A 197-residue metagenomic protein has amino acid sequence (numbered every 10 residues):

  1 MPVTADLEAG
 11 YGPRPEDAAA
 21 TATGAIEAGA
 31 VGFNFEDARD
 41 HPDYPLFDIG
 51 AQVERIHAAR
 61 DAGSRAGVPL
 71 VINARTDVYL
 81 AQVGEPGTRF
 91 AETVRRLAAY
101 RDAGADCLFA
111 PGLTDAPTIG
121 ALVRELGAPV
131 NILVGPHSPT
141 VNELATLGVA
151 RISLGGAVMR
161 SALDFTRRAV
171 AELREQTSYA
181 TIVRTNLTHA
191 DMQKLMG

Functional and structural regions predicted by a protein language model:
P2-L154, S161-L163, R167-R168: Alpha/beta enzyme core
D61, A157-G197: Extended, intrinsically disordered, low-complexity segments
